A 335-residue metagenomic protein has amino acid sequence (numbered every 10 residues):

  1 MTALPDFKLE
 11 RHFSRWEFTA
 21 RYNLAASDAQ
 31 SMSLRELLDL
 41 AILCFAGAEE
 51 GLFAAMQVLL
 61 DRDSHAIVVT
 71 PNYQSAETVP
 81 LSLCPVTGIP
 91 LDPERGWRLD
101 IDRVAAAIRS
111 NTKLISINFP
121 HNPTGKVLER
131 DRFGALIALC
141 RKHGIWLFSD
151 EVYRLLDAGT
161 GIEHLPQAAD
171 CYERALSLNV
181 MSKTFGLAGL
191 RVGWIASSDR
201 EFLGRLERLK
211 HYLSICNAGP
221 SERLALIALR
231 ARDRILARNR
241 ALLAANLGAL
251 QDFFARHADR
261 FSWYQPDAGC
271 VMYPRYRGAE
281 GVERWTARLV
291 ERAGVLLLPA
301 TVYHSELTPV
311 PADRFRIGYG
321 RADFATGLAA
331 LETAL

Functional and structural regions predicted by a protein language model:
M1-A41, H143, V295: N-terminal "arm"/small-domain region of PLP-dependent enzymes with the aminotransferase-like
D39-H65, T78-V79, L83, A279: Phosphate-binding glycine-rich loop
V58-I117, R130: PLP-dependent aminotransferase-like
L83, K142-H143, H257, A293: Helix C-cap/helix->beta junction micro-motif
R95-E163: Active-site phosphate-binding strand-loop segment of PLP-dependent enzymes
A105-A106, R288-L297, E306-L335: PLP-dependent enzyme catalytic core of the Aspartate aminotransferase-like
D170-A244, G248-F253: Conserved core segment of the aminotransferase class I/II
L226, L242-Q251, W263-Y276, D313: Conserved glycine-rich beta-strand-loop-beta hairpin in the small C-terminal domain of fold type I
